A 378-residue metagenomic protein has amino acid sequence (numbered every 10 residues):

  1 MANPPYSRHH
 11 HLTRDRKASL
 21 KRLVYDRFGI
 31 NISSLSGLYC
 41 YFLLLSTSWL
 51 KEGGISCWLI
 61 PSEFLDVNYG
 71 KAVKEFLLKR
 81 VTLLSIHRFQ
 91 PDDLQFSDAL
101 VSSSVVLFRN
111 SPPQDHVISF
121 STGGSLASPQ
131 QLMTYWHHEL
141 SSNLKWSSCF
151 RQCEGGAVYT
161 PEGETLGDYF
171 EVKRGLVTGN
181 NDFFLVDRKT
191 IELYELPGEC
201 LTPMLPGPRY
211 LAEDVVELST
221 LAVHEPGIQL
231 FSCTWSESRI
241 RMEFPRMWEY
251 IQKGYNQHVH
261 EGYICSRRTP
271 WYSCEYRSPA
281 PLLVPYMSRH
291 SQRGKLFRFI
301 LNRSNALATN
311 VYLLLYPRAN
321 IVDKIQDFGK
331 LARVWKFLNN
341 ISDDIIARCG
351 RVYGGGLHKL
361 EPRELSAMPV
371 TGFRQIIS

Functional and structural regions predicted by a protein language model:
M1-F184: Signature of N6-adenine DNA methyltransferases within the class I
A157-I377: Polybasic, glycine- and aromatic-enriched phosphate-binding surface used to engage nucleic acids
